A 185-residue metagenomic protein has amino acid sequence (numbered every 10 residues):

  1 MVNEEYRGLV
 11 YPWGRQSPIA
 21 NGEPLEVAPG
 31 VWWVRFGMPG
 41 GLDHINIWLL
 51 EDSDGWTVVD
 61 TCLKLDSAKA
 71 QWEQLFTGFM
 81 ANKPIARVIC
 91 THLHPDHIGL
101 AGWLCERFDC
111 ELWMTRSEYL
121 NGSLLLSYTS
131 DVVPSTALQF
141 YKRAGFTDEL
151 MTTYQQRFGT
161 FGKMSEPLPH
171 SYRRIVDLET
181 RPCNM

Functional and structural regions predicted by a protein language model:
M1-R15: N-terminal presequences and immediately downstream first alpha-helices
R7-G8, V58, I85-R87: A short, structure-level motif marking secondary-structure boundaries and short turns
Y11, R35, I89-C90: A generic structural signal for short
W13, S17-P24: Short acidic, Pro/Gly- and aromatic-enriched capping/linker segments at domain boundaries
N21, A28, Y172, P182-N184: Conserved beta-strand residues within beta-sheet cores
P24-K83: Conserved beta-strand hairpin/beta-sheet module of binuclear metal-dependent hydrolase folds, prominently
N46-L50, E179-M185: Short acidic loop-to-beta-strand element that houses the catalytic metal-binding Asp/Glu of nuclease active sites
S67, E73-R181: Active-site HxH/HxHxD metal-binding segment of metal-dependent hydrolases
